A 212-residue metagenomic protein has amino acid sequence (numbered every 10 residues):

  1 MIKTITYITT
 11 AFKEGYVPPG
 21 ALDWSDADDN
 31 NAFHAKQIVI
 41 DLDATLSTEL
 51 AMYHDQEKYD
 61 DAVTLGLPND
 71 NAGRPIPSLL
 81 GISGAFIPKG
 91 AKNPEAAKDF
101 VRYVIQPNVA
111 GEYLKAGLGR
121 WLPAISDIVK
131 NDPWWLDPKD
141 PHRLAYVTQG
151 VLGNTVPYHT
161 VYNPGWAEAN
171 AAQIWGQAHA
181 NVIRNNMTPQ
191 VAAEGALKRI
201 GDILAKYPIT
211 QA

Functional and structural regions predicted by a protein language model:
M1-L22, L67: Glycine-centered hinge/linker elements that transmit conformational signals in sensory and ligand-binding systems
T9, A172-R184: Regular secondary-structure segments
G20-H34: Short helix-initiation/N-cap motifs at beta->coil->alpha
H34-A44: Alpha-to-beta junction loops
L46-K58, N71-Q177, Q211: C-terminal lobe and pocket-closing loops of periplasmic/extracytoplasmic Venus-flytrap solute-binding proteins
A62-N71: A structural supersecondary motif
N181-A196: Short, charged, surface-exposed loops that flank catalytic or proteolytic processing sites
K198-A212: Short, low-complexity disordered leader/linker segments with a strong preference for bacterial N-terminal type II
